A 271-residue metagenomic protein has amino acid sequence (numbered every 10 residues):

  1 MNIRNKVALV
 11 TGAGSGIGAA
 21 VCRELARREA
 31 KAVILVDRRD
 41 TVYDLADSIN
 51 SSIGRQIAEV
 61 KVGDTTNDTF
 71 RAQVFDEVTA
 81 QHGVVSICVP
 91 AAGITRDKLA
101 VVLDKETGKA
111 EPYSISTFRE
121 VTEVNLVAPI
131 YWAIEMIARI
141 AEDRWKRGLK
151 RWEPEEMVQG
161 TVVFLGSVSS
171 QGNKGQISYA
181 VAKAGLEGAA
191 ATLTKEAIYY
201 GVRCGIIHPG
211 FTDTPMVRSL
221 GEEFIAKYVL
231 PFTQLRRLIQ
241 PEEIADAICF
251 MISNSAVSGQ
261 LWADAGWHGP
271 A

Functional and structural regions predicted by a protein language model:
G14-G16: Conserved glycine-rich cofactor-binding loop
A30-L45: Conserved glycine-rich Rossmann-like NAD(P)H-binding loop of the short-chain dehydrogenase/reductase
D47-S48, L103-D104, Y199, I206 (+2 more regions): A glycine/serine/threonine-rich, flexible loop-to-helix segment that serves as the NAD(P) cofactor-binding "lid"
I94, G108-I115, A141-G185, A190-Y199 (+1 more regions): Catalytic loop of short-chain dehydrogenase/reductase
L99-R119, V229: Substrate-binding pocket helix/loop in short-chain dehydrogenase/reductase
E187, T194-D213, L235, A256-D264: Conserved Rossmann-fold SDR core element
R237-D264, H268: C-terminal substrate-recognition "lid" of short-chain dehydrogenase/reductases
